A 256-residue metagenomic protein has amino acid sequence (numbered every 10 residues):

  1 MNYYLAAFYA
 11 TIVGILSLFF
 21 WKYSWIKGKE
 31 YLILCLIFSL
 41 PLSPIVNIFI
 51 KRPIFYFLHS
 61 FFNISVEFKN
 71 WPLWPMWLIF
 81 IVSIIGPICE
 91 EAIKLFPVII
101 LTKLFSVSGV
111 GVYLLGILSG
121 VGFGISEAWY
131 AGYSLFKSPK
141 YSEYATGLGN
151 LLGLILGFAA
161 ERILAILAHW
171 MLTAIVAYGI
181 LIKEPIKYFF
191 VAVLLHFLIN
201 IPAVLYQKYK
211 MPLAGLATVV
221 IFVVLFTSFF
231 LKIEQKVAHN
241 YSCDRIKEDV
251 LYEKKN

Functional and structural regions predicted by a protein language model:
M1-N256: Hydrophobic alpha-helical segments at protein termini of multi-pass membrane proteins
